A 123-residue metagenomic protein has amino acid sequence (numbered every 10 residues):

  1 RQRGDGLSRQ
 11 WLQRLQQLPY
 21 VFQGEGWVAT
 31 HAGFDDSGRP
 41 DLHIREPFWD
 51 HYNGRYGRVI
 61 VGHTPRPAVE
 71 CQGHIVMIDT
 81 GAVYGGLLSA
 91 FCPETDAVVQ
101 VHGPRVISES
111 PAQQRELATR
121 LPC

Functional and structural regions predicted by a protein language model:
R1-L88, P93-E116, L121: Acidic, His/Gly-enriched loop-helix segments that form or flank divalent-metal centers in metallo-dependent hydrolases
